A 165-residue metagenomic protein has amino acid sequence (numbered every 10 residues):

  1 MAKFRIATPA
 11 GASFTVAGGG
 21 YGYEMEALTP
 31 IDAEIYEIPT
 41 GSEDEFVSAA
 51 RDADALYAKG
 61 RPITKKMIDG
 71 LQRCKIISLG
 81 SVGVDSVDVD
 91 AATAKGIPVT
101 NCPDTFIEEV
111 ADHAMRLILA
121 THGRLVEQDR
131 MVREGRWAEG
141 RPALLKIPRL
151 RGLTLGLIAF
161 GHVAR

Functional and structural regions predicted by a protein language model:
M1-A53: N-terminal glycine-/charge-rich "phosphate-binding" loop or analogous flexible N-terminal tail
T8, L155-L157: Hydrophobic Val/Ile/Leu positions in short beta-strands of Rossmann-like dinucleotide-binding domains
S42-F46, P62-M67: Short acidic active-site motifs
A53, L71-C74: An anion/phosphate-binding loop that grips the pyrophosphate of nucleotide cofactors and donors
D85-I97: Rossmann-fold NAD(P)-binding glycine/threonine-rich loop
K95, P103-T154: Phosphate-binding beta-alpha-beta segment of Rossmann-like dinucleotide-binding domains, i.e., the NAD(P)
V163: Hydrophobic/small residue at the entry helix of a nucleotide-binding pocket
